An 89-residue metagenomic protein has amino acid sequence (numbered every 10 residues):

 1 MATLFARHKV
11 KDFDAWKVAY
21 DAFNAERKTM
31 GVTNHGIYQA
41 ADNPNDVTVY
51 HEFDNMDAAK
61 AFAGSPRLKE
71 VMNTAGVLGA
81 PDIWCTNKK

Functional and structural regions predicted by a protein language model:
M1-L68, T74-K89: Short S/T/G/P-rich N-terminal loop/turn motif that feeds into the first structured element of a domain
